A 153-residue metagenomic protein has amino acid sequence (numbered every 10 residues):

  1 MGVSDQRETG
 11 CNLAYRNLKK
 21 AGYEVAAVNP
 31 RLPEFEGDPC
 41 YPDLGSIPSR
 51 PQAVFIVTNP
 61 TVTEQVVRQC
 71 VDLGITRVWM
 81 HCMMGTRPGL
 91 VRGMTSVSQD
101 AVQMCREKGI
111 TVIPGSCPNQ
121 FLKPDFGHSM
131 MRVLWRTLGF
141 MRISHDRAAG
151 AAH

Functional and structural regions predicted by a protein language model:
D5-E36: NAD(P)-binding Rossmann-fold cofactor-contacting core
R31, E36-P60, H153: Mobile, glycine- and charge-enriched loop segments and immediately flanking short secondary-structure elements within
Q52-S96: Mid-chain, well-packed structural core segment of small domains
M83-N119: Rossmann-fold NAD(P)-binding glycine/threonine-rich loop
V102-Q103, C117-L138: Glycine-/Pro-rich loop/turn segments that contact NAD(P) or position catalytic residues in Rossmann-like domains
M131-H153: Conserved anion/nucleotide-ligand pocket segment
